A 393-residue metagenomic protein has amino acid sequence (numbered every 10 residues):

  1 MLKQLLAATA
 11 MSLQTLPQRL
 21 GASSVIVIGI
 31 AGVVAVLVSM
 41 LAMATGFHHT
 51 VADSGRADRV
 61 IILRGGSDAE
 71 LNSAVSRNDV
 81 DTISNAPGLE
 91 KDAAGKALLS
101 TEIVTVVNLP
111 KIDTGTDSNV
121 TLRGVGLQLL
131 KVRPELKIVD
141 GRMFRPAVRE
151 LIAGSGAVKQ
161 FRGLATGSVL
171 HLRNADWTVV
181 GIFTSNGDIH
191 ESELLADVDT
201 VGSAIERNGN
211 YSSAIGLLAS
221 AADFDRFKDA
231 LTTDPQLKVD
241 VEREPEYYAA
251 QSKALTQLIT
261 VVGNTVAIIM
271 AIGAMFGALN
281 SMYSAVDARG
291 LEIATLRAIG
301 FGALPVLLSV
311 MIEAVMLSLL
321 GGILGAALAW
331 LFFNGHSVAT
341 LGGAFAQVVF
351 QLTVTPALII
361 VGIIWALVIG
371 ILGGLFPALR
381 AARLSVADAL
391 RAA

Functional and structural regions predicted by a protein language model:
M1-A10, K238, R391: Short, membrane-interfacial amphipathic segments enriched in basic
L20-F47, T256-E292, V315-G322, L372: Hydrophobic alpha-helical transmembrane segments of multi-pass inner-membrane transport and secretion
A31, A35-T121, D140-R142, A147 (+3 more regions): Hydrophobic, regular-secondary-structure patches
S54, E90-A93, P110-D117, M143 (+1 more regions): Mechanotransmission and gating elements of multispan inner-membrane complexes involved in transport and envelope
S118-Q160: Short beta-strand boundary microenvironments
Y283, G290-S337, V361, W365-I369 (+1 more regions): Transmembrane alpha-helical interface segments in multi-pass membrane proteins
F332-I360: Short juxtamembrane loops and helix-capping segments at transmembrane helix boundaries of multi-pass membrane proteins
A357-A393: C-terminal membrane-exit region of the final transmembrane helix in multipass inner-membrane proteins
